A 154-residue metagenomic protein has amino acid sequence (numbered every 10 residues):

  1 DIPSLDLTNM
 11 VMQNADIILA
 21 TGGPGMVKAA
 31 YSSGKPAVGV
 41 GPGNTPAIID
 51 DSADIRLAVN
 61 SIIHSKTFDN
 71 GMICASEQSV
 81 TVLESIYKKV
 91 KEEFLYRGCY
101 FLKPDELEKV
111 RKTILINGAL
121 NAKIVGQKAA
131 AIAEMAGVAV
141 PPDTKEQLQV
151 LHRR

Functional and structural regions predicted by a protein language model:
D1: A glycine-rich phosphate/pyrophosphate-binding beta-strand-loop-alpha-helix module
D6-L7: Short acidic active-site motifs
M10-V11: Structural alpha-helical scaffold elements that stabilize or flank donor/cofactor-binding regions in carbohydrate
A15: An anion/phosphate-binding loop that grips the pyrophosphate of nucleotide cofactors and donors
I18-A30: Glycine-rich phosphate-binding loop
V27-R154: ALDH superfamily catalytic-core signature
